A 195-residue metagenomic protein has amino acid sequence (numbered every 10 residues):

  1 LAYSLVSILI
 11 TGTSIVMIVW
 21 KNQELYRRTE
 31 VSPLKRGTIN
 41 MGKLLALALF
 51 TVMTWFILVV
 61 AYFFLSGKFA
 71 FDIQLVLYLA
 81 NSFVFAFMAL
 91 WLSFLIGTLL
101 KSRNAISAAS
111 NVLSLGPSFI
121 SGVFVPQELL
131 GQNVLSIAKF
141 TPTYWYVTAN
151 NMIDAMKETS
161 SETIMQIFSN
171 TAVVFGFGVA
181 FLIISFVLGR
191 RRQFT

Functional and structural regions predicted by a protein language model:
L1-I15: Long, hydrophobic alpha-helical segments
L9-T13, N22, I57, W91-L92 (+3 more regions): Hydrophobic/aromatic residues in alpha-helical transmembrane segments
G12-A48: Helix-loop-helix units of permease transmembrane domains in multi-pass membrane transporters, especially ABC
V19, Y62-A70, L100-K101, V125-L130 (+3 more regions): Short helix-capping/hinge motifs at transmembrane helix termini and TM-loop junctions
K21, L95, D154-E158, T171-T195: Junction motif at the cytosolic side of a transmembrane helix
R36, N40-S110, L115, L182-I183: Alpha-helical transmembrane segments and their short interhelical loops
K101-F140: Transmembrane helix segments
Q127-S169: Short hydrophobic, aromatic-rich alpha-helical segments embedded in or entering the lipid bilayer of multi-pass
